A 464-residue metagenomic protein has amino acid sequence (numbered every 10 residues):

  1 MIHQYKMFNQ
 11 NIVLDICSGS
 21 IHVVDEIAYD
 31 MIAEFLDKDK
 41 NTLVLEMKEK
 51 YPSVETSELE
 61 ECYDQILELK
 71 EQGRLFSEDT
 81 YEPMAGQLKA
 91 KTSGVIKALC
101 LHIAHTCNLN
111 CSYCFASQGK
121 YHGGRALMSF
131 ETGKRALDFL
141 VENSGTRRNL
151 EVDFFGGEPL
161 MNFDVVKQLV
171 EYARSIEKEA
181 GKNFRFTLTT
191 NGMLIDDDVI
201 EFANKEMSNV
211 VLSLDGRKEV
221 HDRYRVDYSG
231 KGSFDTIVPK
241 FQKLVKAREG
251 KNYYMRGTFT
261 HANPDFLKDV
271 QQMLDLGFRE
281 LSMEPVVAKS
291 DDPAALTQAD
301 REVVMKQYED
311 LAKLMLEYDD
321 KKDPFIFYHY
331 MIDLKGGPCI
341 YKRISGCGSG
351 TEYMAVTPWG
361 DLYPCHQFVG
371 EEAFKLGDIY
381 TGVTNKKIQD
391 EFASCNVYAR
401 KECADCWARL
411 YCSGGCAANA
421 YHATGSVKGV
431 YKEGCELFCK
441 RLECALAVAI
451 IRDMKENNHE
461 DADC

Functional and structural regions predicted by a protein language model:
M1-F35: Acidic, low-complexity/disordered tracts enriched in E/D and polar residues
K38-Y51: Short acidic, hydrophobic short linear motifs in intrinsically disordered regions
V54-E201, K205-E206: Conserved alpha-helical substructure of the radical SAM core
G133, L137-D153, N162-V286: Radical SAM/AdoMet-radical enzyme domain recognition
L137-F155, F392, V430-C464: Short Fe-S-cluster ligation motifs
E219-Y224, E280-E302, P324-P338, Q367-K375: Flexible glycine/acidic-rich beta-alpha junction loops that bind and position SAM and/or redox cofactors in anaerobic
V303-G336, H366-S413: C-terminal accessory region of radical SAM enzymes
A393-C444: Cysteine-cluster motifs in flexible loop/terminal segments that predominantly coordinate metals
